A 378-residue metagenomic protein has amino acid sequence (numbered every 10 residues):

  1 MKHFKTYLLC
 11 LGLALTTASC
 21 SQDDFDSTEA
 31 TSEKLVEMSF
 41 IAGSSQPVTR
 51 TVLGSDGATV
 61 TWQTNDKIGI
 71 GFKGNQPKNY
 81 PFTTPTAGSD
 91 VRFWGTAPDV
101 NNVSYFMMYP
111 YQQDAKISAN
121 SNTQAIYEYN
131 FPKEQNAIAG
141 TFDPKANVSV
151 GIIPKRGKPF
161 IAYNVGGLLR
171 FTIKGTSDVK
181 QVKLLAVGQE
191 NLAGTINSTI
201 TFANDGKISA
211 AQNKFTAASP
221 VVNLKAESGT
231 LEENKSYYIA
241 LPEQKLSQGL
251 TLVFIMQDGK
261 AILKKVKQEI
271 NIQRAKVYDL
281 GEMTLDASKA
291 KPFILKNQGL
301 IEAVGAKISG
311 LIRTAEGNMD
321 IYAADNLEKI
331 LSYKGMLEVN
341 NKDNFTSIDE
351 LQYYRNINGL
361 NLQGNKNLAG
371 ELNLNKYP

Functional and structural regions predicted by a protein language model:
K2-L13, T17-K291: Sec-type signal peptide cleavage vicinity
L35, D178-V182, S247-G249, L327 (+3 more regions): A broad structural signal for short, well-ordered beta-strand segments within beta-sheet-rich domains
I117, S347, A369-E371: Extracytoplasmic/secreted cell-surface and envelope-processing proteins
G175, A186, N341, G364 (+1 more regions): Residues on the solvent-exposed faces and adjacent turns of beta-rich solenoids used to engage binding targets
A240-L241, V339-N341, G370: Extracellular/luminal low-complexity segments enriched in Ser/Thr/Pro
L285-K366: N-terminal capping/linker segments that flank leucine-rich repeat
L351-Y353, L372-P378: A structural signal for leucine-rich repeat
